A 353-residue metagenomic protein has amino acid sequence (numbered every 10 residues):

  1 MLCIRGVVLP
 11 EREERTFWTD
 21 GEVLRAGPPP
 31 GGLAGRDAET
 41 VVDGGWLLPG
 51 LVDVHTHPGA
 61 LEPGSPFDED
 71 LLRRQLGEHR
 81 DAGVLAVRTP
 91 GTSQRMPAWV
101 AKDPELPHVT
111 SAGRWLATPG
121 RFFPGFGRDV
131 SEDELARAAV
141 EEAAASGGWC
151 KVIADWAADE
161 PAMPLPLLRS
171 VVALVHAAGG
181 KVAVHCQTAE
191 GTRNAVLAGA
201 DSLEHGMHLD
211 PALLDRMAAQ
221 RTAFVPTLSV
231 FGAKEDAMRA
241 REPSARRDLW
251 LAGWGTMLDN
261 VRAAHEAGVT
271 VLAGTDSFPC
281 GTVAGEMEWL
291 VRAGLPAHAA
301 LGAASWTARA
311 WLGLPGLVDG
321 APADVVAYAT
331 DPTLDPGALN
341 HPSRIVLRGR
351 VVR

Functional and structural regions predicted by a protein language model:
M1-G35, L47, V326, T330-P336 (+1 more regions): N-terminal metal-binding scaffold of metallo-dependent hydrolase/deaminase domains
G45-D103, G120-G125, A195-A198: Metal-associated gating/positioning segment near the N- to mid-region
P58-E69, P119-V130, A157-A158, D236 (+1 more regions): Acidic/histidine-rich helix-loop elements that form or flank divalent-metal/phosphate-binding sites at the catalytic
D68-E78, G127-A143, Q187-G191: Short, acidic/polar
L72-A98, L106-A117, E142-E160, K181 (+2 more regions): Divalent metal-dependent hydrolysis catalytic cores, especially in the metallo-beta-lactamase
G120-S170: Active-site gating/metal-coordination segments in enzymes
A158-G255, E266-L272, S277-F278, P296 (+1 more regions): Active-site core of metal-dependent hydrolases
A177, G253-D331: His/Asp/Glu-enriched, well-ordered alpha-helical/loop segment that forms or immediately abuts the divalent-metal
